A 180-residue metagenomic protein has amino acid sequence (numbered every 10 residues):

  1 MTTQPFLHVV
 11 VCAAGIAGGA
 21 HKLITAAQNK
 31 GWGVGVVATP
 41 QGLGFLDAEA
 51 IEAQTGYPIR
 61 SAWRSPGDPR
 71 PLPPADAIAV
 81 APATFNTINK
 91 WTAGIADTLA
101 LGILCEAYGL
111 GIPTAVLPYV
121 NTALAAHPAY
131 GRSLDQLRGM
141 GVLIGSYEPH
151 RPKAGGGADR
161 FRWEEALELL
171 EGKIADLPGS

Functional and structural regions predicted by a protein language model:
M1-S180: A cross-family phosphate/adenosyl-ligand binding-site feature
